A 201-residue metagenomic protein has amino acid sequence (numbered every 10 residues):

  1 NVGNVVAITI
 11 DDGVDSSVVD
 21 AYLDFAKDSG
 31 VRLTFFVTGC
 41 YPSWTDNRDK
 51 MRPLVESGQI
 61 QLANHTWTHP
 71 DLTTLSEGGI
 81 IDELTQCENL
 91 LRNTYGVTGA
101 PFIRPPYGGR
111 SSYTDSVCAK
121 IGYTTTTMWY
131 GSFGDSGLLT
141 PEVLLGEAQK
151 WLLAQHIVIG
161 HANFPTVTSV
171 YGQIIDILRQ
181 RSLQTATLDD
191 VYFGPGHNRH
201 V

Functional and structural regions predicted by a protein language model:
N1, S29, P42-S43, T166-V201: C-terminal domain-boundary segment and adjacent tail
N1-D71, G79, E83-N93, V97-A100 (+1 more regions): Active-site beta->alpha N-cap acidic-glycine motif
G13, T38-C40, W67, P106-G108 (+3 more regions): Active-site beta-loop-alpha junctions enriched in small/polar residues
A21-F25, D49-K50, Y113-V117, V170-I174: A short acidic, amphipathic alpha-helical/loop segment
T34-F36, Q61-A63, R104, T126-T127 (+2 more regions): Structural detector of well-ordered beta-strand residues that form the stable sheet scaffold of enzyme domains
E77-D82, E142, P165-T168: Non-membrane alpha-helical structural segments and their capping/turn regions in soluble enzymes
G109-W151, L183-P195: His/Asp/Glu-enriched short active-site or ligand-binding loop at hydrolase and phosphoryl-transfer sites
